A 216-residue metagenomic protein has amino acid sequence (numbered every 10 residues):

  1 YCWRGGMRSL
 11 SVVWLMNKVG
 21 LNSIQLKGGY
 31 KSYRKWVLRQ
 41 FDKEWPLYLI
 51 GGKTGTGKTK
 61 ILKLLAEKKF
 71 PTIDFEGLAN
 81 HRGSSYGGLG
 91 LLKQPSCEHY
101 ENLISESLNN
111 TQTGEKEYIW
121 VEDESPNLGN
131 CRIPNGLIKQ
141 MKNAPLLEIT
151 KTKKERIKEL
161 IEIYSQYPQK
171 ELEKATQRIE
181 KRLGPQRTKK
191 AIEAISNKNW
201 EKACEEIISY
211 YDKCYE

Functional and structural regions predicted by a protein language model:
Y1-L26: Catalytic cysteine-centered active loop of the rhodanese-like fold, especially the PTP/DSP P-loop
M7-R8, P46-E67: Glycine-rich phosphate-binding P-loop
V13-M16, T59-I73: A conserved segment at the C-terminal end of the G1
G20-R34, D74-A79: A short glycine-rich beta-strand->turn/loop micro-motif centered on a GG-aromatic cluster
I24, Y48-I50, P71-I73, I119-V121 (+1 more regions): Hydrophobic/aromatic beta-strand patches that form the interior of the parallel beta-sheet core in alpha/beta enzyme
Q25-L38, I161, L172-A175: Long, charge-dense
E67-K139: Conserved nucleotide-sensing/catalytic segment adjacent to the nucleotide-binding pocket in NTP-handling enzymes
Q140-L146, T150-E216: Conserved NTP phosphate-binding and transfer environment spanning the P-loop NTPase/kinase superfamily
